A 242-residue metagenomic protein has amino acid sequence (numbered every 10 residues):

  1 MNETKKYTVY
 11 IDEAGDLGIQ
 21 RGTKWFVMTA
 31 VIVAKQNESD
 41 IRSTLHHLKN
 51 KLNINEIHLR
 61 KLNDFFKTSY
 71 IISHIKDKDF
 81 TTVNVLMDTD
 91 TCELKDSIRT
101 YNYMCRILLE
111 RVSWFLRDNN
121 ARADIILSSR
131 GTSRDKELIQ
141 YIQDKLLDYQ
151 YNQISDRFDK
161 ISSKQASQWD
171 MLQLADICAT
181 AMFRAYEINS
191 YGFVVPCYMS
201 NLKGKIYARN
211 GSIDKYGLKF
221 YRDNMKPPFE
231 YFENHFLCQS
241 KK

Functional and structural regions predicted by a protein language model:
M1-K242: Phosphate-ester processing/binding pockets and catalytic centers
